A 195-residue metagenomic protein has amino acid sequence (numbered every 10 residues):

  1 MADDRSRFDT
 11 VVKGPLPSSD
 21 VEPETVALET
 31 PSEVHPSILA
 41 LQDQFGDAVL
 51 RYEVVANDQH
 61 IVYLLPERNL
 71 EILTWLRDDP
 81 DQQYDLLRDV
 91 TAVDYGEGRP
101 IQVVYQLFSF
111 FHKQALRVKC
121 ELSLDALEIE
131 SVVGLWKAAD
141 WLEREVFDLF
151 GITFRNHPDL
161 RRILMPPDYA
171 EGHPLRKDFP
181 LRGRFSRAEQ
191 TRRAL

Functional and structural regions predicted by a protein language model:
M1-L195: Terminal low-complexity/charged segments
